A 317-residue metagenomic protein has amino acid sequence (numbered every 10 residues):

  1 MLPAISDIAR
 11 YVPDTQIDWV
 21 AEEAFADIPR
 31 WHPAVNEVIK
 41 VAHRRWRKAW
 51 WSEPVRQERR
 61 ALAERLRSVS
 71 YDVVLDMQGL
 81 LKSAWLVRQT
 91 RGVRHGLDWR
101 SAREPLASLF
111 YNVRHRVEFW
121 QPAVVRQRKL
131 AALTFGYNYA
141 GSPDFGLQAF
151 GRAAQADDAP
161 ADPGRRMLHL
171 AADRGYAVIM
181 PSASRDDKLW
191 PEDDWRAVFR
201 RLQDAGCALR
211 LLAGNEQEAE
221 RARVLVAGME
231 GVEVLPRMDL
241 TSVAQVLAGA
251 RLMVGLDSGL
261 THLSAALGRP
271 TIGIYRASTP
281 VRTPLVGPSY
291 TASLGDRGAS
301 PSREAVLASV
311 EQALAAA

Functional and structural regions predicted by a protein language model:
M1-A317: Catalytic machinery of carbohydrate-active enzymes, primarily nucleotide-sugar-dependent glycosyltransferases
